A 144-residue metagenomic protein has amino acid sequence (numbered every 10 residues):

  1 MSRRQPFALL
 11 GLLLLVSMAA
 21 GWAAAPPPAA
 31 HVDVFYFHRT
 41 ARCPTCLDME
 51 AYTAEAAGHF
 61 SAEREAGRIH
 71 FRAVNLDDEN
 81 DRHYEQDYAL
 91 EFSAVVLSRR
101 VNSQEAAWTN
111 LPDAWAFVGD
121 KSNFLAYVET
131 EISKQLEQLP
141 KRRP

Functional and structural regions predicted by a protein language model:
M1-G11: Bacterial N-terminal signal peptides that target proteins for export
L9-A19: Bacterial N-terminal signal peptides
M18-P28: Bacterial Sec-dependent signal peptides at the C-terminal "C-region" and cleavage site
P28-H59: Local sequence-structure signature of Cys/Sec-based thiol-disulfide redox active-site neighborhoods
A57-G67: Signal peptide-proximal N-terminal region of secreted/periplasmic/extracellular or secretory-lumen proteins
E65-N80: Thiol-based oxidoreductase modules, predominantly thioredoxin-like and allied folds used for disulfide exchange
R82-E91: Charged, often glycine-rich, active-site loop that binds/positions anionic groups
L97-K141: Non-catalytic, surface beta->alpha helical segment in thiol-disulfide oxidoreductase systems
